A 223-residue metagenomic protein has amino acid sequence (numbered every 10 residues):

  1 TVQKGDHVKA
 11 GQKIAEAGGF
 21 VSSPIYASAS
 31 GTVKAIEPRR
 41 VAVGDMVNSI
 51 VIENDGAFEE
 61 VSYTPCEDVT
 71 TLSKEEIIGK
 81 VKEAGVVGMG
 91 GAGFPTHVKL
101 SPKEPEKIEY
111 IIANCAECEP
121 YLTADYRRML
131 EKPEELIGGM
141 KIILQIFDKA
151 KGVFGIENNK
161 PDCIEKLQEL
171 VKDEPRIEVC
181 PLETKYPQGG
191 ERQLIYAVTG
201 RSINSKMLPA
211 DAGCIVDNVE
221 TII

Functional and structural regions predicted by a protein language model:
Q3-E16, A35: Short, well-structured beta-strand-loop connectors
Q12-K13, G19, P38, D55 (+1 more regions): Short, surface-exposed secondary-structure boundary micro-motifs
E16-S28, A42-M46, E60-V61: Short, Lys/Arg- and Gly-enriched loop/turn segments at beta-strand edges
G31-V33: Conserved hydrophobic positions within beta-strands
A35, R40-M89, F94, P105 (+2 more regions): Acidic low-complexity segments
E59-E60, G88, I111-D125: Gly-rich Lys/Arg/Thr-decorated short loops/hinges at beta-loop-alpha junctions or inter-strand turns that position
L130-I146: Histidine-anchored nucleotide/phosphate-binding helix
A150-I223: Hydrophobic alpha-helical positions that pack around
